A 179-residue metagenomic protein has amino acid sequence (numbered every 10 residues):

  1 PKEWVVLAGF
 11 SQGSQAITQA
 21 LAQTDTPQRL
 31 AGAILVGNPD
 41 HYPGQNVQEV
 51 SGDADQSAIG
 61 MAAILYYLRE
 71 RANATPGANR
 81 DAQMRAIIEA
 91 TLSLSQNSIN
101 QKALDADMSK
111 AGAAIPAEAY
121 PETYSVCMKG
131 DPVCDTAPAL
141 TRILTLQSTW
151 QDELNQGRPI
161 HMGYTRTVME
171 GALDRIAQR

Functional and structural regions predicted by a protein language model:
P1-E3, Q19-R179: Surface cap/lid and interfacial helix-loop subdomains adjacent to catalytic sites that gate substrate access
A8-I17: Gly/Ala-rich beta-loop-alpha elbow adjacent to hydrolase catalytic centers
